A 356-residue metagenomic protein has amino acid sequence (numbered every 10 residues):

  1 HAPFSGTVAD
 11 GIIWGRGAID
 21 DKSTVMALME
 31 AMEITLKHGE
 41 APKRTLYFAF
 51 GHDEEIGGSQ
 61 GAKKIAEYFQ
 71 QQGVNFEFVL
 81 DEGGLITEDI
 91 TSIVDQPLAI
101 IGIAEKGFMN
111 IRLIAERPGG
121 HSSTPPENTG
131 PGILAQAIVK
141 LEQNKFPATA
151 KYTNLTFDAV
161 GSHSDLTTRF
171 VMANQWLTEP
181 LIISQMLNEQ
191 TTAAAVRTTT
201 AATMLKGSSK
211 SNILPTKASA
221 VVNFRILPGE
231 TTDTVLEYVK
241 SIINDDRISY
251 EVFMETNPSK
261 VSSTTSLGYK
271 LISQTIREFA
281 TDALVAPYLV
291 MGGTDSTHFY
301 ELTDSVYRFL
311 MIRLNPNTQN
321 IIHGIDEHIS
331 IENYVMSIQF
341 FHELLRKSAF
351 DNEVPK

Functional and structural regions predicted by a protein language model:
H1, K43, V74-N75, D95-Q96 (+3 more regions): Short, solvent-exposed loop/turn segments at the edges of secondary structure
H1-R16, K37, A41-P42, V222: Acidic/His- and Gly-rich active-site-bordering loop/insert found across diverse amide/peptide-bond hydrolases
I19-A99: Acidic/histidine-rich catalytic neighborhood of metal-dependent amide-processing enzymes
S59-Y68, S123-P147: A short core secondary-structure module
G83-G84, D95-N110, F309-Q319: Flexible glycine/proline-rich, aromatic-decorated loop/lid segments
L85-E88, P147-S209, T216-K217, P228 (+2 more regions): An extended, acidic, His-containing surface patch that forms the Zn2+-binding/catalytic region of metallohydrolases
N128, T234-I243: Short amphipathic alpha-helices in soluble, non-transmembrane regions that often serve as interface/regulatory elements
L141-K145, K240-I248: A common structural junction motif
